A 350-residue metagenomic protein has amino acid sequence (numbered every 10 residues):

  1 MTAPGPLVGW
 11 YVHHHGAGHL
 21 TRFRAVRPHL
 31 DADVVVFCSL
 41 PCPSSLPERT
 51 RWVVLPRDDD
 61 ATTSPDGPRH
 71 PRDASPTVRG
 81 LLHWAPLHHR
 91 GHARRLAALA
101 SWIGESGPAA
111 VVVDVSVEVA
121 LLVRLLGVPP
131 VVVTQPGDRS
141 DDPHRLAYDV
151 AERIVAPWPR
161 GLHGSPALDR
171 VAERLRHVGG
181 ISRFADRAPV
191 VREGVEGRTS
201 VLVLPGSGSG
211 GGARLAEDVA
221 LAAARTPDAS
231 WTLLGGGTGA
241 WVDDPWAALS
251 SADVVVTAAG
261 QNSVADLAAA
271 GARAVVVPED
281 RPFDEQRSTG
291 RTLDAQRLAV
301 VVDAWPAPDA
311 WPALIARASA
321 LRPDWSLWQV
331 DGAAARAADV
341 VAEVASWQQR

Functional and structural regions predicted by a protein language model:
W10-R24, G212-A213: A short, glycine/small-residue-rich beta-strand->loop->alpha-helix junction that serves as a flexible
H13-H14, A32-H92: Conserved nucleotide-sugar phosphate-binding/catalytic loop shared by glycosyltransferases and other
R27-P28, V190-V254, V264, P306: Donor-nucleotide binding loops and adjacent catalytic segments primarily of GT-B fold Leloir glycosyltransferases
S75-A110, V115-A120: Conserved nucleotide-sugar donor-binding subdomain of glycosyltransferases
A110-V115, P245-S288: A donor-sugar binding/catalytic signature common to diverse glycosyltransferases and related nucleotide-sugar
V132, R145-A156, L249: A conserved, positively charged/aromatic
V150-G210: A nucleotide-sugar donor-handling region in carbohydrate enzymes
P312-R350: C-terminal amphipathic helix plus adjacent low-complexity, charged tail appended to glycosyltransferase catalytic
